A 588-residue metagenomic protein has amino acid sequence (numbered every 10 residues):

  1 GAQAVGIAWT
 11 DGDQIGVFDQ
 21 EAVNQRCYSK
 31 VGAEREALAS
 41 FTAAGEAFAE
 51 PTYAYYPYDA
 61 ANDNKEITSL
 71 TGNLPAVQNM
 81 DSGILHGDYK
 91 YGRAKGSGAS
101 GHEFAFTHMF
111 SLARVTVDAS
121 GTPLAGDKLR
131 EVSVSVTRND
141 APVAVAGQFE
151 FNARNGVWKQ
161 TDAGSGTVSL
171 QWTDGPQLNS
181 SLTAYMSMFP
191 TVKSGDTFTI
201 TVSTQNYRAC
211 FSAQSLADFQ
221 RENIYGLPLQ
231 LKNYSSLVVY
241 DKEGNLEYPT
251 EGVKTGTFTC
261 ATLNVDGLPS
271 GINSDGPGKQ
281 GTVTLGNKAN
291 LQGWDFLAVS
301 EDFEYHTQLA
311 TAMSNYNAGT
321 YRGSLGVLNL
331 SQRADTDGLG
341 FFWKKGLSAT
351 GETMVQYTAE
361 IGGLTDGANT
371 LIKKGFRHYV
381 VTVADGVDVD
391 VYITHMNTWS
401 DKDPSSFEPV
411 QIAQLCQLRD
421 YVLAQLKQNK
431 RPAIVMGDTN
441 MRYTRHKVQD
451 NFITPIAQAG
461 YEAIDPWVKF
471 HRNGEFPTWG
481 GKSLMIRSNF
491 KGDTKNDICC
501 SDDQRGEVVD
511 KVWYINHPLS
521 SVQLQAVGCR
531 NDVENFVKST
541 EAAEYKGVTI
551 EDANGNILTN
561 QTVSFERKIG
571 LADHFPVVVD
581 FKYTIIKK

Functional and structural regions predicted by a protein language model:
G1-K254: Sec-type signal peptide cleavage vicinity
F18, Y53-Y55, L112-T116, T259-A261 (+3 more regions): Residues within well-ordered beta-strands of beta-sheet-rich folds
S235-S314, S331-T336, D573, D580-K588: N-terminal, active-site-proximal structural segment of metallo-dependent hydrolase catalytic domains
D241-Y248, A424-A433, M441-K588: Metal-dependent phosphoester-hydrolase catalytic domains
T259-V265, L285-L309, F342, Y379 (+5 more regions): Active-site beta-strand/loop signature of hydrolases that rely on acidic residues for catalysis
T262-V283, I361-T370, N397-V410: Acidic/histidine-rich helix-loop elements that form or flank divalent-metal/phosphate-binding sites at the catalytic
L268-G271, Y305-Q308, L330-G340, T350 (+5 more regions): Short catalytic/ligand-binding loop motif for oxyanion handling, primarily in non-cytosolic enzymes, centered on
V299-W399: Structured beta-strand-rich core segments of catalytic domains in phosphoester-bond hydrolases
